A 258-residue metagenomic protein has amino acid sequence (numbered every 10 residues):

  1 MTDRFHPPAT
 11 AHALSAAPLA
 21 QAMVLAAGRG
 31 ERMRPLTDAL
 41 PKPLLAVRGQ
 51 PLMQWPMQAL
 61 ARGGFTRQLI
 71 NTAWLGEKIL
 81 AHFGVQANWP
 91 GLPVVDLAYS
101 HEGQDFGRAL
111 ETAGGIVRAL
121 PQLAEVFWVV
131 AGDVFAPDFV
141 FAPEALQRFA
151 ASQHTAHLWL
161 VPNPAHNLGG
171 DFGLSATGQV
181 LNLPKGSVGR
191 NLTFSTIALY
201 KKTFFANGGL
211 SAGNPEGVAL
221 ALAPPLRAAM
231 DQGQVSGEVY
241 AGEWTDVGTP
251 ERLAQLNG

Functional and structural regions predicted by a protein language model:
T2-L80, F141: N-terminal glycine-rich phosphate-binding loop and ensuing alpha1 helix
Q21, T66-Q68, D96, Q153-A156 (+1 more regions): Residues at the starts of beta-strands that form the adenosine-phosphate
V24, I70, V129, A156-W159 (+1 more regions): Structural beta-sheet core signal
M53, I79, A119, D133 (+1 more regions): Residue-level signal for inorganic ion chemistry
A73, S100-E102, W159, L183 (+1 more regions): Conserved beta-strand termini and adjacent loop/short-helix elements that scaffold enzyme active sites in alpha/beta
E77, V117, P224-R227: Active-site phosphate/pyrophosphate- and oxyanion-stabilizing loops and adjacent acidic/basic residues in soluble
Q86-D171, S175: Conserved beta-loop-beta/alpha segment of the NTase-like Rossmann-fold superfamily that binds/positions NTPs
F127-W128, F135, F139-A151, N163-A165 (+1 more regions): Catalytic-core segments of class I nucleotidyltransferases/pyrophosphorylases that form NMP-activated intermediates
